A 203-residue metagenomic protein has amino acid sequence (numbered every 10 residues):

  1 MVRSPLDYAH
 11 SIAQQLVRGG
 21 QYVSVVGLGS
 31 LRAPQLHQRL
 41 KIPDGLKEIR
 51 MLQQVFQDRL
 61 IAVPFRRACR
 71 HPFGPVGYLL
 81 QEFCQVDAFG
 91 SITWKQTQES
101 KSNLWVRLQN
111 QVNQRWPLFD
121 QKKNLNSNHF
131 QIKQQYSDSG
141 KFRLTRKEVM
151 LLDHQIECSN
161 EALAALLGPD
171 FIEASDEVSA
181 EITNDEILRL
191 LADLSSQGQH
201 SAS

Functional and structural regions predicted by a protein language model:
M1-S203: Anion-recognition interface
